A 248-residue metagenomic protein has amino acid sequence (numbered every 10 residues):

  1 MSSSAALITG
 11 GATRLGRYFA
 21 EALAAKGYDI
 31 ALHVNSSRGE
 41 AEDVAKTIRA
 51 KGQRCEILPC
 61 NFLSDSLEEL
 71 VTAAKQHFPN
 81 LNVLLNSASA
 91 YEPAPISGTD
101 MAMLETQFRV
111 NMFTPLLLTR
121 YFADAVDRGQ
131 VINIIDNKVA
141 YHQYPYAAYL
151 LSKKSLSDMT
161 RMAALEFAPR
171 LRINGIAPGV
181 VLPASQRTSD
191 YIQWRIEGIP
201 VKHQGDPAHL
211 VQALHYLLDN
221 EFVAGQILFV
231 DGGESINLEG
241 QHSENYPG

Functional and structural regions predicted by a protein language model:
S2-A31: Canonical Rossmann dinucleotide-binding motif of NAD(H)/NADP(H)-dependent dehydrogenases/reductases, specifically
Y28-E42: Conserved glycine-rich Rossmann-like NAD(P)H-binding loop of the short-chain dehydrogenase/reductase
S64-D65, A90-E105, P145-A148, S185-S189 (+1 more regions): Conserved mid-core segment of classical short-chain dehydrogenase/reductases
A90, S97-L117, I132, Y149 (+2 more regions): Catalytic Tyr-X3-Lys loop
V110-G129, A164-P169, H215-D219: Amphipathic alpha-helical dimer-interface segment in Rossmann-like NAD(P)H-dependent oxidoreductases
A125, P207-V230, S235, H242: C-terminal substrate-recognition "lid" of short-chain dehydrogenase/reductases
Q130-A168, V180-V181: Catalytic loop of short-chain dehydrogenase/reductase
S157, F167-V181, V223-V230: Conserved Rossmann-fold SDR core element
